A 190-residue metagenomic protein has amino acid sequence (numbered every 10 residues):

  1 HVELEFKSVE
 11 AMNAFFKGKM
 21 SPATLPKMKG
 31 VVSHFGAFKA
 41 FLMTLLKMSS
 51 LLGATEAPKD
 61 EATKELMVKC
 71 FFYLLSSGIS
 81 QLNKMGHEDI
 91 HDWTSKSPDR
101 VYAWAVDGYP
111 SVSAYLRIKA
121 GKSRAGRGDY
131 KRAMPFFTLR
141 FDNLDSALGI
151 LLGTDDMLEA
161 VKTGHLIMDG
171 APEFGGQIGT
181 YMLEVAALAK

Functional and structural regions predicted by a protein language model:
H1-K190: Feature captures hydrophobic
